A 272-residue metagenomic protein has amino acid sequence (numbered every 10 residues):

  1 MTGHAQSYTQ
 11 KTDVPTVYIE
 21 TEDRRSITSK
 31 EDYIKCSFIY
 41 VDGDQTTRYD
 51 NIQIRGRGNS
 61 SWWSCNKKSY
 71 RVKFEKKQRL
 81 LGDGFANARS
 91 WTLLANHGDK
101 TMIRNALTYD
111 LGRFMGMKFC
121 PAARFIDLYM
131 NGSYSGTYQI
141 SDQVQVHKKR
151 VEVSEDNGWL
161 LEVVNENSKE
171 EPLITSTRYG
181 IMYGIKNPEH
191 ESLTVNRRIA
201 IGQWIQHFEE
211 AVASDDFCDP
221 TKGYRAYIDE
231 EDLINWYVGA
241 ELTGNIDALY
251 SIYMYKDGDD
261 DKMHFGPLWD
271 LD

Functional and structural regions predicted by a protein language model:
M1-I54: Regulatory N- and C-terminal appendages and interdomain linkers associated with kinase/kinase-like NTP transferase
Q6-T9, L128-G136: Hydrophobic or amphipathic alpha-helical targeting/insertion segments
I34-A95: Conserved oxyanion/phosphate-binding beta-strand-loop segments in alpha/beta enzyme cores
K73-R79, L93-N96, M117-P121, S133-V238: Internal "kinase-insert"/substrate-recognition segments embedded within catalytic cores of ATP-dependent enzymes
H97-K118: A conserved alpha-helical element in kinase catalytic cores
M115-D127, N245: Short, well-structured beta-strand/strand-turn elements
A248-D272: Catalytic activation segment of kinase domains across protein kinase-like and atypical kinase folds
